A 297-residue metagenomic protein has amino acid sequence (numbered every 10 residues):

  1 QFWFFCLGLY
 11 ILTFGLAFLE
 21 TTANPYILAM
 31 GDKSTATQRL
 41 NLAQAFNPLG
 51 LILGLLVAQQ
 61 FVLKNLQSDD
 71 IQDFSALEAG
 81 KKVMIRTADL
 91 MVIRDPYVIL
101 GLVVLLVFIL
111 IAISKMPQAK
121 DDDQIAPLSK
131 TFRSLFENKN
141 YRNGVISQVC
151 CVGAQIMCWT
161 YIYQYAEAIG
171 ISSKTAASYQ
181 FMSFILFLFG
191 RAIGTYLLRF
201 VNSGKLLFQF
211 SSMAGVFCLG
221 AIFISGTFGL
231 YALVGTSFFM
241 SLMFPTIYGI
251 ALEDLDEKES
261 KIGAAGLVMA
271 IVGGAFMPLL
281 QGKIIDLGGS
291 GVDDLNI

Functional and structural regions predicted by a protein language model:
W3, K205-G220: Structural signature of the two symmetry-related core transmembrane helices
L16, T35-Q67, I71, A265-P278: Glycine-rich segments within core transmembrane alpha-helices of 12-TM secondary carriers
F18-D32, S241-E257: Intracellular juxtamembrane helix-capping segments at the cytosolic ends of symmetry-related transmembrane helices
G54-N65, S134-F181: Extracytoplasmic gate region of multi-pass secondary transporters
A58-Q67, A88, V98-D123: C-terminal membrane-cytosol helix-exit motif in multi-pass small-molecule transporters
L63-I99, L280-I297: A membrane-interface helix-boundary motif in multi-pass transporters
G190-S203, I285: Helix-to-loop junctions at the C-terminal end of transmembrane segments in multipass secondary transporters
L255-S290: A late C-terminal transmembrane helix in Major Facilitator Superfamily
